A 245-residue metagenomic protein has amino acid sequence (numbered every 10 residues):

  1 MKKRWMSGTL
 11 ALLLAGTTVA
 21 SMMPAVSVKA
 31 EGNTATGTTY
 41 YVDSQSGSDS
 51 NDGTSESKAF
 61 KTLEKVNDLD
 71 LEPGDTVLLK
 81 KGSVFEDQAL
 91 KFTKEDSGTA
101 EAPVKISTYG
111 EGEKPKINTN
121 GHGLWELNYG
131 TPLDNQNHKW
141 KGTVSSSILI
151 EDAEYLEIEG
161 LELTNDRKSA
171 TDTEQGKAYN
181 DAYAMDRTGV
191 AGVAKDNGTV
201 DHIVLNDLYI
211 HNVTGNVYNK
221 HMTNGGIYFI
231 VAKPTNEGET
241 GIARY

Functional and structural regions predicted by a protein language model:
R4-A25: Sec-dependent N-terminal signal peptides of Gram-positive bacterial secreted proteins and lipoproteins
V28-E64, S83, E113: Right-handed parallel beta-helix/beta-solenoid
L69-G130, L149-E162, G198-N206: Beta-solenoid repeat scaffold
Y129, K141-Y245: Right-handed parallel beta-helix
P132-D134: Short acidic, low-complexity segments enriched in Ser/Thr/Gly/Pro
